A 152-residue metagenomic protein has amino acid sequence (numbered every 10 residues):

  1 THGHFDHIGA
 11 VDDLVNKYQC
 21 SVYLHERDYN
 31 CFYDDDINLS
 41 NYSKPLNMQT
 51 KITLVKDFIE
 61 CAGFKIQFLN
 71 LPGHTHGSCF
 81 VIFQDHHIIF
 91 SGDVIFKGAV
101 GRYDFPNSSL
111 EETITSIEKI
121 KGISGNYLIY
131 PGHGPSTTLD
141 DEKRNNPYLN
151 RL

Functional and structural regions predicted by a protein language model:
T1-C61, N145-Y148: Active-site HxH/HxHxD metal-binding segment of metal-dependent hydrolases
D34-Y42, Q67-P72, H76-L152: Metallo-beta-lactamase
